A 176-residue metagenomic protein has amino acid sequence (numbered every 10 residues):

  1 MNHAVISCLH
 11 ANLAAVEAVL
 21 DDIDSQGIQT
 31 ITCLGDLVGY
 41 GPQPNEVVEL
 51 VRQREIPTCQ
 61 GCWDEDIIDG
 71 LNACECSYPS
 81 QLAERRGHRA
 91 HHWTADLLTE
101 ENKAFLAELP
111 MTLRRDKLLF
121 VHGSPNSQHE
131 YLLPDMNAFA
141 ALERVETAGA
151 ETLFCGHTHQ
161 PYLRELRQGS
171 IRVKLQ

Functional and structural regions predicted by a protein language model:
M1-A4, L113-L119: Beta-strand-turn-beta hairpins that frame and shape the catalytic cleft of phosphate-ester-processing enzymes
M1-R54: N-terminal active-site segment of His-dependent metallophosphoesterases
I6-S7, I31-D36, Y40, P57-C62 (+2 more regions): Active-site neighborhood of phospho(di)ester-bond hydrolases with catalytic His/Asp-centered motifs
H10-A15, G39-G41, W63-I68, N126-Q128 (+1 more regions): Active-site environment of divalent metal-dependent phosphoester hydrolases
E17-A18, P44-E46, L132-L133, E165-Q168: Short amphipathic alpha-helical segments
E46-V47, Q53-P57, L166-L175: Short acidic, glycine/proline-enriched helix-loop-strand junctions
V47-V48, R54-R115, S127, Y131-G149: Active-site neighborhood of divalent metal-dependent phosphoester bond hydrolases
D135-Q176: Conserved beta-sheet core of the metallophosphoesterase superfamily
